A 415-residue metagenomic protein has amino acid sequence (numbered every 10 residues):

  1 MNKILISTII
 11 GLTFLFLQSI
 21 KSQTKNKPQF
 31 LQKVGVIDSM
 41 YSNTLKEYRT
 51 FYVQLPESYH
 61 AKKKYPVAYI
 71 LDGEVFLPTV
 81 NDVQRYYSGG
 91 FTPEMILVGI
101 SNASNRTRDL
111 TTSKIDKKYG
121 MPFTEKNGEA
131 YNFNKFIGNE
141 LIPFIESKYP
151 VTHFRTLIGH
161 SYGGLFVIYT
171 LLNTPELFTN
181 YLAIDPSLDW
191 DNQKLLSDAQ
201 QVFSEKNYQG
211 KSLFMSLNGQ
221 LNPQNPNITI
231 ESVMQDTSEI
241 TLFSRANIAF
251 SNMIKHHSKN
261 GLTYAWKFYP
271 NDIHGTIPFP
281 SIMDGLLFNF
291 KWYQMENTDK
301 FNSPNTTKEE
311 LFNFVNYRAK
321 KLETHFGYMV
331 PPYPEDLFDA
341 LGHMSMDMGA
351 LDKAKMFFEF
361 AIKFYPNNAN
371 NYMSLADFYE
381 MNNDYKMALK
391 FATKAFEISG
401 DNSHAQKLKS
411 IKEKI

Functional and structural regions predicted by a protein language model:
I20-P66: A domain-start/cap signature at the N-terminus of enzymes
E74-N134: Active-site machinery of serine-nucleophile hydrolases
W190-G261: The feature captures the conserved acid-bearing segment of alpha/beta-hydrolase catalytic domains
S244-F312, G327: C-terminal catalytic histidine-bearing segment of alpha/beta-hydrolase fold enzymes
N371, H404-A405: TPR alpha-solenoid repeat register
